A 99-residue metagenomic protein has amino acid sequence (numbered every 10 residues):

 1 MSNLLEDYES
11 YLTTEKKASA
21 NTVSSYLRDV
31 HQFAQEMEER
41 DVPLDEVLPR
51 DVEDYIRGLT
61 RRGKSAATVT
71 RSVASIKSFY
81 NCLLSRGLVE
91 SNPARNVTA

Functional and structural regions predicted by a protein language model:
L5-N21, L27-A99: N-terminal core-binding DNA-recognition domain of tyrosine recombinases/integrases
